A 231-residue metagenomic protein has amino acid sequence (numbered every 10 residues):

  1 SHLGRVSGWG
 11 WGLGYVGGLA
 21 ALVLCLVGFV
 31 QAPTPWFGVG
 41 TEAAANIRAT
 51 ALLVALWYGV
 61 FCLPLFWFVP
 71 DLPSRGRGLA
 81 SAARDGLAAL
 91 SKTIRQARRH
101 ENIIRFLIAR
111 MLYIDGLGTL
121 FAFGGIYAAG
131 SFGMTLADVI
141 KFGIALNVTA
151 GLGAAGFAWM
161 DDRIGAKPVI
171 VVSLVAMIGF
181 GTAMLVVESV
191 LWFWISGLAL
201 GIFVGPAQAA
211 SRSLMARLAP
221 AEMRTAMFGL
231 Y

Functional and structural regions predicted by a protein language model:
S1, P206-A219: Intracellular juxtamembrane helix-capping segments at the cytosolic ends of symmetry-related transmembrane helices
H2-G10, L136-A137, A221-Y231: Loop-to-transmembrane helix entry/capping segments in MFS-fold secondary transporters and related SLC/MFSD carriers
A21-T34, A55-R75: C-terminal membrane-cytosol helix-exit motif in multi-pass small-molecule transporters
P70-I108: Juxtamembrane intracellular "pre-TM" segments in multi-pass secondary transporters
A122-V139: Short amphipathic helix-loop junctions that connect adjacent transmembrane helices in Major Facilitator Superfamily/SLC
L152-A166: Helix-to-loop junctions at the C-terminal end of transmembrane segments in multipass secondary transporters
P168-A183: Structural signature of the two symmetry-related core transmembrane helices
A183-G197: Helix-loop junctions at membrane interfaces in 12-TM secondary transporters
